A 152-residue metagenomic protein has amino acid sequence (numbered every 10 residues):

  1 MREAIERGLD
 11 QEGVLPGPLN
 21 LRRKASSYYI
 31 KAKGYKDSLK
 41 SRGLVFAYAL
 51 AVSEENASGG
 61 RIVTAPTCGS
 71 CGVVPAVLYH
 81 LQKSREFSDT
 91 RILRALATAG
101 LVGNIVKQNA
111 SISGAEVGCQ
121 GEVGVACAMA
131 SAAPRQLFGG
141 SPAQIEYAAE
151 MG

Functional and structural regions predicted by a protein language model:
R2-G118: Accessory "access/gating" subregions that flank catalytic or transport cores
V106-G152: Hydrophobic alpha-helical bundle architecture
